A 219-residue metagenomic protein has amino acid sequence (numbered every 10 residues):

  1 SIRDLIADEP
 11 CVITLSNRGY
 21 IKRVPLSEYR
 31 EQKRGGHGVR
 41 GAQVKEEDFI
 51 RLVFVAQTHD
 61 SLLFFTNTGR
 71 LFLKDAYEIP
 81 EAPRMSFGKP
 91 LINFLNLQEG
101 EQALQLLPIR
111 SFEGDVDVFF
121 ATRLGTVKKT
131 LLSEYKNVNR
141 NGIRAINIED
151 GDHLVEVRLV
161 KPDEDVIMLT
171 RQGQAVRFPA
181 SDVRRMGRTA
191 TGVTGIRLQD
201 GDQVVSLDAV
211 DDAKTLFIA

Functional and structural regions predicted by a protein language model:
S1-A219: Short, structured "edge-of-domain" segments at secondary-structure transitions
